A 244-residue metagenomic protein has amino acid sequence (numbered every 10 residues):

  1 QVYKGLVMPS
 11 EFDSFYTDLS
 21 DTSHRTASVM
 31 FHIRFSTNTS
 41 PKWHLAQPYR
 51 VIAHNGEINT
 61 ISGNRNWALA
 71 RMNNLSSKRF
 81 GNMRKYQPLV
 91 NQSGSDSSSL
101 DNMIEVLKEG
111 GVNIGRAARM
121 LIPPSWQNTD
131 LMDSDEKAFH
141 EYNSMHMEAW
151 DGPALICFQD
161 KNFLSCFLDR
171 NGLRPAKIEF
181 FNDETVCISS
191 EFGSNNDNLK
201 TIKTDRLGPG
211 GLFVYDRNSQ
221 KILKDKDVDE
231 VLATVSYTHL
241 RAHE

Functional and structural regions predicted by a protein language model:
Q1-N64, G115-D216, V231: Conserved mixed alpha/beta core segments that line enzyme active sites in large multi-domain catalysts
N59-I104, K177-L199: Catalytic or ion-translocation cores adjacent to nucleophile or general acid/base/metal-coordination motifs in diverse
W67-R71, Q220-D227: Short, Lys/Arg- and Gly-enriched loop/turn segments at beta-strand edges
N91, S95-L131: N-terminal leader/propeptide and maturation segments of large enzyme subunits in energy/redox metabolism and hydrolases
T234-S236: Acidic, proline/serine/threonine- and glycine-rich low-complexity intrinsically disordered segments
T238-E244: Conserved small/polar residues in nucleotide/adenosyl-binding loops
